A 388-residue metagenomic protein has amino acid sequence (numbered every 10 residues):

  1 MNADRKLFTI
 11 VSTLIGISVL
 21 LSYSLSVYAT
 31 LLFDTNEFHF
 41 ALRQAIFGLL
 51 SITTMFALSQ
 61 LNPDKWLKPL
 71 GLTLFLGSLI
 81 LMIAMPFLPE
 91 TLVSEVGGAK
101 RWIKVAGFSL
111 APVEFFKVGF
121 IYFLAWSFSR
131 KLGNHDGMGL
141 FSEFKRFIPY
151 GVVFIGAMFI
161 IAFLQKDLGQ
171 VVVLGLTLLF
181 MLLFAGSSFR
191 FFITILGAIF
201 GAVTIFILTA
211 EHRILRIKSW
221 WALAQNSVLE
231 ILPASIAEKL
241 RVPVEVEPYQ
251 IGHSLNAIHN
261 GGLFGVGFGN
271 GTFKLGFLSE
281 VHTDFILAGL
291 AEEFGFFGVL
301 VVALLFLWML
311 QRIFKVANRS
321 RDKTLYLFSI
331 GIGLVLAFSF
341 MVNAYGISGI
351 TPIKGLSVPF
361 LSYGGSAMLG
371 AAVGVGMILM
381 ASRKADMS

Functional and structural regions predicted by a protein language model:
N2-K6, L20-Y23, V27-Q165, A344-S357 (+3 more regions): Membrane-helix boundary/helix-loop-helix interface segments in multi-pass membrane proteins
A3-V11, L70-L74, K323-G331: Membrane-interfacial loop-to-transmembrane alpha-helix junctions, especially the N-terminal start
I17, L21, L25, T54-L58 (+11 more regions): Alpha-helical membrane-inserting segments
I46-T54, E292-I313: Hydrophobic alpha-helical transmembrane segments
G71-G77, I148-I161, L168-L208, W220: Hydrophobic alpha-helical segments of polytopic membrane proteins
W102, T194-F296: Hydrophobic, glycine- and aromatic-enriched re-entrant/interface helices and adjoining loop segments
V172-F191, G269-G298, L356-L369, G374: Interfacial segments of multi-pass membrane proteins
I313-G355, L361: Loop-to-helix entry and N-terminal half of a specific, functionally important transmembrane alpha helix in multi-pass
